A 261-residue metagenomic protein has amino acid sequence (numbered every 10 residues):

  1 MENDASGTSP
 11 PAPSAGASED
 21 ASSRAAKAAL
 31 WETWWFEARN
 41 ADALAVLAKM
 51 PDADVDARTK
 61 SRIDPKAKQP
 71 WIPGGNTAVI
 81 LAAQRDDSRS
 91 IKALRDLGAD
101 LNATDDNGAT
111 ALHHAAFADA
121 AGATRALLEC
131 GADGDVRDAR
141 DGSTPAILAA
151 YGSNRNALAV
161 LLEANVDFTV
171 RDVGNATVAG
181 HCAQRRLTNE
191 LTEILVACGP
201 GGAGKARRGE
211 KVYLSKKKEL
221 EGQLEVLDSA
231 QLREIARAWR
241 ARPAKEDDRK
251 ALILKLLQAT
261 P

Functional and structural regions predicted by a protein language model:
A26-W34, R58-A78, T104-T110, R137-T144 (+1 more regions): Ankyrin-repeat boundary/"N-cap" motif
F36-N40, L81-D87, H114-A120, L148-N154 (+1 more regions): Ankyrin repeat A-helix N-terminal signature
A38, L47-P51, A83, R95-D96 (+7 more regions): Ankyrin-repeat helical core positions
D42-K49, D87-R95, A120-L128, N154-L162 (+1 more regions): Ankyrin repeat structural motif
V55-A57, L101, G134, F168 (+1 more regions): Ankyrin-repeat inter-repeat connecting loop/turn
D135-A176: Ankyrin-repeat and related helical/solenoid repeat scaffolds used for protein-protein interactions
T169-P200: Leucine-rich solenoid repeat scaffolds
R207-P261: Basic helix-extension-helix modules of the SAP/HeH family
